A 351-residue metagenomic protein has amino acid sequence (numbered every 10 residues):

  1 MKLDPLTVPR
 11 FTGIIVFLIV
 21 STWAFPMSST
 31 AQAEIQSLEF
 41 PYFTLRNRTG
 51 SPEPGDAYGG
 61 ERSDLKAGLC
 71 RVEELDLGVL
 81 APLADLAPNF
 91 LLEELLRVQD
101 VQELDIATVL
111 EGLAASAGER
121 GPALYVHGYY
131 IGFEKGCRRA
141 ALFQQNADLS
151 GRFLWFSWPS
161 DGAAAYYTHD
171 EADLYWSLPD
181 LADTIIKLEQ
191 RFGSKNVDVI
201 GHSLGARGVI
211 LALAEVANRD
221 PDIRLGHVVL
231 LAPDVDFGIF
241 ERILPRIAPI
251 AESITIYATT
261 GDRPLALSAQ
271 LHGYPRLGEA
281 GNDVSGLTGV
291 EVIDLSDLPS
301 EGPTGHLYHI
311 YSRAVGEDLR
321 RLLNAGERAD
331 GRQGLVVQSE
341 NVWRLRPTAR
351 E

Functional and structural regions predicted by a protein language model:
K2-I14: Bacterial N-terminal signal peptides that target proteins for export
G13-W23: Bacterial N-terminal signal peptides
A24-A33: Boundary at the C-terminal end of the N-terminal hydrophobic targeting segment
E34-G118, C137-N196, L213-H227, A232-E351: Lipolytic serine-hydrolase domain surface
G121: Alpha/beta-hydrolase fold active-site loops
L124-G128: The conserved beta1-alpha1 loop
I131-G136: Short substrate-entry loop that stabilizes the transition state in hydrolases
L181, G201, G205, V209: Gly/Ala-rich beta-loop-alpha elbow adjacent to hydrolase catalytic centers
